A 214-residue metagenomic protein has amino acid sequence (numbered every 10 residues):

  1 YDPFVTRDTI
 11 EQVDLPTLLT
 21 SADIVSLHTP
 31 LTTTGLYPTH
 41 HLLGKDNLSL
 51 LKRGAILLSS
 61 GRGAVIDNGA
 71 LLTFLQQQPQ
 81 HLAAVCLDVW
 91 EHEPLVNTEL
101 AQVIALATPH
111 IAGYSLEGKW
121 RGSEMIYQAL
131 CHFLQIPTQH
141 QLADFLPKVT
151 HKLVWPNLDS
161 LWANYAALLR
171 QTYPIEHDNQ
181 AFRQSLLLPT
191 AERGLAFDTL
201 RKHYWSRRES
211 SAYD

Functional and structural regions predicted by a protein language model:
Y1: The conserved SAM/SAH-binding core of class I Rossmann-like methyltransferase domains, concentrating on the hydrophobic
F4-T98: Rossmann-like adenosine-cofactor binding region
G54, S60-D214: Rossmann-like dinucleotide-binding domain for NAD(H)/NADP(H)
